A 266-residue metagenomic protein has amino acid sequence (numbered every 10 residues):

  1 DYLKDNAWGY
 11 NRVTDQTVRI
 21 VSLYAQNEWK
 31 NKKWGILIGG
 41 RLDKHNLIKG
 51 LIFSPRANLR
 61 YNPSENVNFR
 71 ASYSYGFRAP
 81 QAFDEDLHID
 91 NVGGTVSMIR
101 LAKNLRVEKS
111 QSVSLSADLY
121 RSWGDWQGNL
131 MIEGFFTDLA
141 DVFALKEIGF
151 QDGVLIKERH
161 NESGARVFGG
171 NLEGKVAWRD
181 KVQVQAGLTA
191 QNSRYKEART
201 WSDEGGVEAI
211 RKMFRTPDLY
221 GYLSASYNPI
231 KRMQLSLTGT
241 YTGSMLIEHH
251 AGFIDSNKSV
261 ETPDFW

Functional and structural regions predicted by a protein language model:
Y2-N6, N31-K33, G40-N46, Y73-A79 (+6 more regions): Transmembrane beta-strands of outer-membrane beta-barrel pores
Y2-R12, I48-S54, A82-H88, T95-V96 (+4 more regions): Outer-membrane beta-barrel translocator domains and adjoining extracellular loop/strand segments of Gram-negative
N11-R19, H45-L51, N91-G93, K103-K109 (+3 more regions): Replace "Gram-negative outer membrane beta-barrel proteins" with "bacterial and organellar outer membrane beta-barrel
T14-R56, R60, V176, K181-N192: Surface-exposed extracellular loop regions of Gram-negative outer-membrane beta-barrel proteins
R19-A25, G40, F53-L59, F69 (+6 more regions): Hydrophobic, lipid-facing positions within transmembrane beta-strands of outer-membrane proteins
K30-G35, N129-D138, E158-A251: Gram-negative outer-membrane beta-barrel transporters
G35-L37, N58, N62, N68-S72 (+5 more regions): Membrane-spanning beta-strand positions in outer-membrane beta-barrel proteins
N62, R70, N104-F168: Membrane-embedded beta-barrel scaffold of Gram-negative outer-membrane proteins
